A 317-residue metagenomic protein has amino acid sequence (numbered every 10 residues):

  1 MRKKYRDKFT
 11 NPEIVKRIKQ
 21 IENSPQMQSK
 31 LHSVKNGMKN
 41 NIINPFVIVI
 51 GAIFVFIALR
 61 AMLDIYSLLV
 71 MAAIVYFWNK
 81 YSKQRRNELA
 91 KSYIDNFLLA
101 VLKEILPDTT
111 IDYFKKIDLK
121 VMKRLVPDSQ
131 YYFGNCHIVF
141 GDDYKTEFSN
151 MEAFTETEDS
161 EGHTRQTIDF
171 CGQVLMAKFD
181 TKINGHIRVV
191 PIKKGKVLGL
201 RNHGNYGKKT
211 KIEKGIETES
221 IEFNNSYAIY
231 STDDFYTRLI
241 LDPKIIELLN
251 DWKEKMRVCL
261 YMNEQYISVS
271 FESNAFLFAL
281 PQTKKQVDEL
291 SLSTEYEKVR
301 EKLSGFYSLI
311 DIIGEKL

Functional and structural regions predicted by a protein language model:
M1-N40: Cytosolic juxtamembrane N-terminal segments of multi-pass membrane proteins
Y5, F9-P12, L89, Y93 (+2 more regions): Alpha-helix boundary/N-cap detector
S29-G37, R60-L63, Q84, E88: Membrane-helix interfacial "entry" motifs
K35-F54: Transmembrane alpha-helical segments and their cytosolic interface motifs in multi-pass membrane proteins
F54, A58, F77-K80: Hydrophobic membrane-targeting alpha-helices
F56-A73: Hydrophobic alpha-helical transmembrane segments
I74-A100: Transmembrane-cytosolic junction motif
L99, K103-T155, E161-L317: Charged, low-complexity intrinsically disordered regions
